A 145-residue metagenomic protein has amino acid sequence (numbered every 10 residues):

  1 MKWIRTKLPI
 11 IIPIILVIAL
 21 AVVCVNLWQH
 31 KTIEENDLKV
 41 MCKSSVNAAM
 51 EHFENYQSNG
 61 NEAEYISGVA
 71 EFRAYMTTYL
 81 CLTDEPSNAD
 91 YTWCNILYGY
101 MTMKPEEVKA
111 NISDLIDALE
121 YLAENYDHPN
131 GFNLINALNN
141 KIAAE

Functional and structural regions predicted by a protein language model:
M1-I18: N-terminal Sec-pathway targeting helices
A19-V40: Transmembrane signal-anchor/signal-peptide helices with a preference for the extracytoplasmic
L20-L27, L97, L115-A123: Generic hydrophobic, helix-prone segments enriched in Leu/Val/Ile
D37-M41, A48-M101, L119-A123, N136: Alpha-helical segments in soluble extracytoplasmic regions
E106-E145: C-terminal amphipathic alpha-helix
